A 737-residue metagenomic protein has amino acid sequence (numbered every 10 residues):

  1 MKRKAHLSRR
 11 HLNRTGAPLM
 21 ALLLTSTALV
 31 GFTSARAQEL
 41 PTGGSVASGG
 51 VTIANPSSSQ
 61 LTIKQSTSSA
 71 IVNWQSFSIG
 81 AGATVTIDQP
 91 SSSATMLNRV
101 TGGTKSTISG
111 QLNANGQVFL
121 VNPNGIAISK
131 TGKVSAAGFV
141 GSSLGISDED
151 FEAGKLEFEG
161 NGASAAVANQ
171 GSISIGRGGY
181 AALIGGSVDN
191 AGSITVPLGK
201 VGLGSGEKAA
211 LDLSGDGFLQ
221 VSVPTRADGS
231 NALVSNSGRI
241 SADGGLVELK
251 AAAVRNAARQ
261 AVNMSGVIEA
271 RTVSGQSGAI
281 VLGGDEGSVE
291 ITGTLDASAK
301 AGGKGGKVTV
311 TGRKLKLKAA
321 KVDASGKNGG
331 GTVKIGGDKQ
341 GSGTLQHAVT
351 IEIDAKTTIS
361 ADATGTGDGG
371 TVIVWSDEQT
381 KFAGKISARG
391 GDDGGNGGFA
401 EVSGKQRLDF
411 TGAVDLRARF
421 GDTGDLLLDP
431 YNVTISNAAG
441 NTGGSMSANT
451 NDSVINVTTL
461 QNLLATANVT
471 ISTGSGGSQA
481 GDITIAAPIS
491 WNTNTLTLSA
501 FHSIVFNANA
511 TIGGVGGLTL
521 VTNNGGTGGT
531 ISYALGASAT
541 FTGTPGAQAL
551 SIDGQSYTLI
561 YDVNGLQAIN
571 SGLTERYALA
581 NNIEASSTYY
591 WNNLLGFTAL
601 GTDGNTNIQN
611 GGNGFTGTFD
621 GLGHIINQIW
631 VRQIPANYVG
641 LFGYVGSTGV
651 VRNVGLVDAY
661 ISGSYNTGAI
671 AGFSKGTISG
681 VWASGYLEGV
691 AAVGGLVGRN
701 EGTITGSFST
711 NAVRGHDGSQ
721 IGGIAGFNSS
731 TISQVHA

Functional and structural regions predicted by a protein language model:
K2-Y557, V563, A568-S571, I626: Extracellular and secretory-pathway beta-repeat/beta-biased strand scaffolds
V433-A737: Surface-exposed repetitive/solenoidal architectures
